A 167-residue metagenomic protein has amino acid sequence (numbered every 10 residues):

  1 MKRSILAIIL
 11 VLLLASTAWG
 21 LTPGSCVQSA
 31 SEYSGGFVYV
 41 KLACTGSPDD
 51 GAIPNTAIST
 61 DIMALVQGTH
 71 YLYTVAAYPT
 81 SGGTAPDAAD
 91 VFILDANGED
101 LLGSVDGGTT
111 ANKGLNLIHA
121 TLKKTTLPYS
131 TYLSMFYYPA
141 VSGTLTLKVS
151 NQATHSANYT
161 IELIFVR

Functional and structural regions predicted by a protein language model:
M1-S4: Positively charged n-region of N-terminal signal peptides that target proteins for export
A7-I8, A18: Cleavable N-terminal signal peptides
I9-L13, V91: Exposed boundary/loop context
L13-G20: Sec/Tat signal peptide C-region and signal peptidase I cleavage site
L21-R167: Surface-exposed, low-hydrophobicity beta-strand/loop segments enriched in small/polar/acidic residues
